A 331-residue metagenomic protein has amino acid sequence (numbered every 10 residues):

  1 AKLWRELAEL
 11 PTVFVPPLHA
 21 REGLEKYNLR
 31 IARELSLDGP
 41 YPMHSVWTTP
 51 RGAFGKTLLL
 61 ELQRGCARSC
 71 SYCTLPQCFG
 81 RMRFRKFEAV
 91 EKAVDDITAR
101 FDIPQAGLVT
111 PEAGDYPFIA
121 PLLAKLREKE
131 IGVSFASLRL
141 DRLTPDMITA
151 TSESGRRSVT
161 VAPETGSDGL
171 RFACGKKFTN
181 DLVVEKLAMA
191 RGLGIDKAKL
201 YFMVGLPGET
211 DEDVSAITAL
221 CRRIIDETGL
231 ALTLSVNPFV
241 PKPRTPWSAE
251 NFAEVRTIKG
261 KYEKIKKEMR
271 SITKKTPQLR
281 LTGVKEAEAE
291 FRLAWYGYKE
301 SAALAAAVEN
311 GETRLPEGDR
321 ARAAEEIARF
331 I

Functional and structural regions predicted by a protein language model:
A1-E88, R329: Acidic, low-complexity intrinsically disordered segments
W4-P11, A20-R33, G80-K86, I103 (+4 more regions): Terminal amphipathic helices with adjacent charged low-complexity linkers/tails
E6-P17, P111-Y116, L138-R142, G205 (+2 more regions): A glycine-rich phosphate-binding loop feature that marks nucleotide/adenosyl-phosphate handling sites
F14, S36, S45-T49, T57-G65 (+7 more regions): Structured core elements
T48-G52, K56-R64, R68, P76-F87 (+7 more regions): Hydrophobic alpha-helical scaffolding
E91-T233, P241: Conserved SAM/AdoMet-binding glycine-rich loop
F252-K266, E300-E309: Acidic, Ser/Thr-rich peripheral helices and adjacent loops at domain boundaries
S271-I331: Radical SAM enzyme core and accessory elements
